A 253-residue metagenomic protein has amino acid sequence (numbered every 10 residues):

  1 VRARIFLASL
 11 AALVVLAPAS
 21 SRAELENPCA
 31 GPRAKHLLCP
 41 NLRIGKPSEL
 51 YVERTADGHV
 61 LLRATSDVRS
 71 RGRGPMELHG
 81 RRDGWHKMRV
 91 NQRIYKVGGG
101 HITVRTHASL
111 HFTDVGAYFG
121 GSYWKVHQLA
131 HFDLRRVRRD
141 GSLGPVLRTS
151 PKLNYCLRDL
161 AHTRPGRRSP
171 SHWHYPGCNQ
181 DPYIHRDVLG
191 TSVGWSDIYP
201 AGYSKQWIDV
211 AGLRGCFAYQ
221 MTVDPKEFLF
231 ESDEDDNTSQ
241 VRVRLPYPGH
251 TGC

Functional and structural regions predicted by a protein language model:
V1-L7: Bacterial N-terminal signal peptides that target proteins for export
A8-A17: Bacterial N-terminal signal peptides
L16-E24: Bacterial Sec-dependent signal peptides at the C-terminal "C-region" and cleavage site
A23-V68, G72-H79, G252-C253: Boundary/junction segments of secreted and surface-exposed precursor proteins
E26-G31, H36, G74-H79, D140-R148 (+2 more regions): Beta-sandwich strand segments
E77-A130, S150: Short coil-to-beta strand junction motifs in C2/discoidin
Q128-A130, V137-L213, D224, T251-G252: Exoplasmic/lumenal beta-rich domain surfaces
